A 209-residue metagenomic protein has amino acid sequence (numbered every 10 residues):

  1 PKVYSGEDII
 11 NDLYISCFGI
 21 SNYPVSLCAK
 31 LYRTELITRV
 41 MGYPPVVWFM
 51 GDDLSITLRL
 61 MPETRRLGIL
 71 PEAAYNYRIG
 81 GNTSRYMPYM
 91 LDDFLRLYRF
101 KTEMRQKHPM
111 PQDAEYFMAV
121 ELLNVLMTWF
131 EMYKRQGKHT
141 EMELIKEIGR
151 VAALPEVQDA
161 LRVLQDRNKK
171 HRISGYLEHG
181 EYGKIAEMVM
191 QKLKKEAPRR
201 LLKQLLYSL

Functional and structural regions predicted by a protein language model:
P1-P71, Y75-Y89: Donor-binding/catalytic cores of nucleotide-activated saccharide and glycerol-phosphate transferases/polymerases
G6-I10, L97, L144, K169: Alpha-helical structural motif
L27, I56, T64, I69-L70 (+4 more regions): Gram-positive cell-envelope targeting signals
L54, L58-P62, A119-E131: P-loop NTPase catalytic cores that bind/hydrolyze ATP
E72-G80, Y86-Q112, V125-V157: Catalytic core of nucleotide-sugar-dependent glycosyltransferases
P111-V120: All-alpha amphipathic helical-bundle segments outside canonical DNA-binding/catalytic cores that form hydrophobic
K134-L209: Membrane-interface aromatic/basic loop that binds lipid-linked glycans or pyrophosphate carriers, typified by
